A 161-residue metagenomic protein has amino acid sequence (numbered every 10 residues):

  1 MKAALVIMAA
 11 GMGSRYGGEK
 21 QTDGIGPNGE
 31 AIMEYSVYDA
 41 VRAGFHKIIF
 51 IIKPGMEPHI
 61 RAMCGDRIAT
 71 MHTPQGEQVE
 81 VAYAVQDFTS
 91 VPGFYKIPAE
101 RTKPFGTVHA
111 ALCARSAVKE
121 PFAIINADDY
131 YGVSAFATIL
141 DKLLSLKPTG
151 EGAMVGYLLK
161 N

Functional and structural regions predicted by a protein language model:
M1-E19: N-terminal nucleotide-binding beta1-loop-alpha1 segment
M1-I7, P27-I124, Y131-F136: Conserved N-terminal catalytic core of the sugar/cofactor nucleotidyltransferase
M12, D128-D129, L159: Active-site metal-binding loops of divalent metal-dependent hydrolases
G13-R15, V91, N161: Short, acidic Gly/Pro/Ser/Thr-rich loop/turn segments
E19-G26: Active-site mouth loops of central-metabolism enzymes
T22, V81-Y83, G152-M154: Conserved beta-strand scaffold positions in the cores of enzyme catalytic domains, especially in NTP/NDP-utilizing
S116-V118, N126, K142-L146: Internal catalytic or translocation cores that form aromatic/hydrophobic pockets or channels for amphipathic metabolites
V133-N161: Conserved donor-nucleotide/metal-binding helix-loop-beta segment in metal-dependent transferases, i.e., the alpha-helix
